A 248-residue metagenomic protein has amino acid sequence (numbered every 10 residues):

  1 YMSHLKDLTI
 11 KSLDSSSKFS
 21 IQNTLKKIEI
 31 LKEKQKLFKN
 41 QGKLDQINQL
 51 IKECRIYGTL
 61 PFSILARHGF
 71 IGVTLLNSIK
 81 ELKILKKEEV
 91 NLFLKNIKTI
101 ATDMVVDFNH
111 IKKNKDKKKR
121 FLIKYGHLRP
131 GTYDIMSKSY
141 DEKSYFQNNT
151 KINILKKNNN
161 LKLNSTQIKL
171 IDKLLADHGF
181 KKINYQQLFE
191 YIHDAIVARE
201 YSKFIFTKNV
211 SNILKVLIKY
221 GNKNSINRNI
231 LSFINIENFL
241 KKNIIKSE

Functional and structural regions predicted by a protein language model:
Y1-E248: Contiguous hydrophobic, helix-prone segments at protein termini that mediate membrane targeting/anchoring
